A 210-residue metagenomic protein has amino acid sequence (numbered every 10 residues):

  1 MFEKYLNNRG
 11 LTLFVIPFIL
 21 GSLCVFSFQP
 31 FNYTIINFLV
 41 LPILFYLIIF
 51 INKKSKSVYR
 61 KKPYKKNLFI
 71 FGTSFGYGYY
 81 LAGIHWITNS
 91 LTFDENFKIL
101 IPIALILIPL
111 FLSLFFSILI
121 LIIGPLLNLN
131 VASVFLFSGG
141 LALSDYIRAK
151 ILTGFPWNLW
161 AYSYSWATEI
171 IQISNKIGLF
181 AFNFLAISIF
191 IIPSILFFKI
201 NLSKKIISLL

Functional and structural regions predicted by a protein language model:
F2-L210: Membrane-embedded alpha-helical bundles of multi-pass enzymes that act on lipidic or dolichyl-linked glycan substrates
